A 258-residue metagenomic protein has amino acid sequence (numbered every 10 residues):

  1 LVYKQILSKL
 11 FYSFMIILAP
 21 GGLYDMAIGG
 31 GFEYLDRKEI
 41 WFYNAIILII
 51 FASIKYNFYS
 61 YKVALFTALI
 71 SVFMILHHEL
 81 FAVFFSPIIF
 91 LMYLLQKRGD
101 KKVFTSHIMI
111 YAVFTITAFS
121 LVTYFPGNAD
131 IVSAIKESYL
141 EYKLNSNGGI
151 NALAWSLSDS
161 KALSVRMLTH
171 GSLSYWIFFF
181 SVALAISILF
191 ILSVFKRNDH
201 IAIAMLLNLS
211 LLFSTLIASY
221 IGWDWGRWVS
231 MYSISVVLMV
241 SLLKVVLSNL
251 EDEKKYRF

Functional and structural regions predicted by a protein language model:
V2-D25, S60-K62, H200: Transmembrane-helix signature of polytopic, membrane-embedded enzymes that assemble or transfer cell-envelope glycans
F11-A52, H77, I221-V240: Membrane-interface micro-motifs in multi-pass membrane enzymes
E39-S71, L94: Specific aromatic-rich, kink-prone transmembrane helix
A64-F90: Membrane-interface alpha helices of multi-pass inner-membrane proteins
F85-V113: Perimembrane helix-loop-helix junctions
G148-L173: Juxtamembrane membrane-water interface segments that cap and precede transmembrane helices
Y175-I201: Hydrophobic, aromatic-rich transmembrane alpha-helices and their immediate juxtamembrane boundary segments
N198-A218: Transmembrane alpha-helix segments characteristic of polytopic inner-membrane glycan-assembly/cell-envelope
